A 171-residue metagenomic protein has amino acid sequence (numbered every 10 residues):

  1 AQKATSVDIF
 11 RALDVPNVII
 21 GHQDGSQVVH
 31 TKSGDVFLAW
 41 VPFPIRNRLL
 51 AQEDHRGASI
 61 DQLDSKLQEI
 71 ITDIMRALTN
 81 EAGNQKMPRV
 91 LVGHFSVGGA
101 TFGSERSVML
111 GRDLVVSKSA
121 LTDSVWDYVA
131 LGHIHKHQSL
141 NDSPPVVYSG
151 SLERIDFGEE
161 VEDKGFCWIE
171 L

Functional and structural regions predicted by a protein language model:
A1-L171: Extended recognition/assembly regions associated with phosphoester-bond processing machinery
